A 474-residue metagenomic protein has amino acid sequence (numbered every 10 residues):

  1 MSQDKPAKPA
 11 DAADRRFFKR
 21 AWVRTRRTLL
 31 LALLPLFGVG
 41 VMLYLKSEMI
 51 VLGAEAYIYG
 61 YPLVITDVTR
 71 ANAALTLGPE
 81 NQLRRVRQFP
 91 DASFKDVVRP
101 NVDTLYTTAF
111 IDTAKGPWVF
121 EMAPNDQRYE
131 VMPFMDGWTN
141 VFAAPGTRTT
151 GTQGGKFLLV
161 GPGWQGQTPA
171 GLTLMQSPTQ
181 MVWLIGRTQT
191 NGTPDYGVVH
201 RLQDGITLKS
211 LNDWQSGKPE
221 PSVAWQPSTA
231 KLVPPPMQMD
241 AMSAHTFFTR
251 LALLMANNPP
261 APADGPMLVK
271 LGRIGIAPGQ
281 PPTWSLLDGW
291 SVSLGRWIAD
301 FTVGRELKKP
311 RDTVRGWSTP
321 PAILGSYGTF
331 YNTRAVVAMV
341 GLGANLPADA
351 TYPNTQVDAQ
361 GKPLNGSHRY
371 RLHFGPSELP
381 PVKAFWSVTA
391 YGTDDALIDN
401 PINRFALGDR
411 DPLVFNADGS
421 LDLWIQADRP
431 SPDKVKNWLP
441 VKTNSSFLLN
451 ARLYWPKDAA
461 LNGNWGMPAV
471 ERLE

Functional and structural regions predicted by a protein language model:
S2-E474: A compositional/structural signature for long, glycine/proline-rich flexible linkers and loops on extracytoplasmic
